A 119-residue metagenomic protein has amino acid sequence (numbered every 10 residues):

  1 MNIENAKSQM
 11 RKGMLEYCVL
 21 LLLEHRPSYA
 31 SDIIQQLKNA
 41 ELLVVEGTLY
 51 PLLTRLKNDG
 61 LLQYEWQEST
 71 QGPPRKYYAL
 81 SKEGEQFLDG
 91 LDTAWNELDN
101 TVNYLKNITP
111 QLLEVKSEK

Functional and structural regions predicted by a protein language model:
M1-A6: Short, intrinsically disordered or compositionally biased N-terminal tails of bacterial proteins
K7-T48, Q67: N-terminal helix-turn-helix DNA-binding core of bacterial DNA-binding proteins
L49-P51, R55-L56: Basic amphipathic alpha-helical segments that dock to polyanions
G60: Glycine-centered, phosphate/nucleic-acid-interacting loop/turn motifs that mediate DNA/RNA or nucleotide
T70, P74-D92: Basic, amphipathic "hinge/linker" alpha-helix immediately C-terminal to the N-terminal HTH DNA-binding motif
Q86-K119: Amphipathic alpha-helical dimerization/coiled-coil segments that flank or bridge DNA-binding/regulatory modules
